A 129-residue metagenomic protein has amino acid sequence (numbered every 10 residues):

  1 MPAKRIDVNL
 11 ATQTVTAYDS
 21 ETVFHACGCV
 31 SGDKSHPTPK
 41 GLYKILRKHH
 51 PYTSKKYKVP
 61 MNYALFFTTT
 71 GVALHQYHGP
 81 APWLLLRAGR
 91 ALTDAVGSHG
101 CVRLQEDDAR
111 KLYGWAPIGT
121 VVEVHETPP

Functional and structural regions predicted by a protein language model:
M1-A3, H36-L42, H49-P129: Exported/periplasmic cell-wall-interacting domains
M1-S35: A structural motif detector for short, solvent-exposed N-terminal "entry" segments of globular domains
V8, C29, I45, V122-V124: Hydrophobic aliphatic residue packing
T14-T16, K44, A73: General beta-strand recognition
